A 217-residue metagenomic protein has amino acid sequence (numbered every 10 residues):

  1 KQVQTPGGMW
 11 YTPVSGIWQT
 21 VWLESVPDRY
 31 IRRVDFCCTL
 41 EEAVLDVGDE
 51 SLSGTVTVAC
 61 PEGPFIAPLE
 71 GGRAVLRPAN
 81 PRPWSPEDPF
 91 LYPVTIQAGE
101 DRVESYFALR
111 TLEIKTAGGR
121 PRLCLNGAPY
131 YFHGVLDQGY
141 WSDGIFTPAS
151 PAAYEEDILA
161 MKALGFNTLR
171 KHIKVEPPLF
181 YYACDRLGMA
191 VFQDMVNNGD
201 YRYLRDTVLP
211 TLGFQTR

Functional and structural regions predicted by a protein language model:
K1-V191, R217: Secreted/periplasmic carbohydrate-active enzymes, especially glycoside hydrolases
H133, G199-R217: Active-site-adjacent "subsite" loops/lids of carbohydrate-active enzymes
V175-E176, N197-D200: Solvent-exposed loop/turn segments at secondary-structure junctions within structured extracellular/periplasmic domains
